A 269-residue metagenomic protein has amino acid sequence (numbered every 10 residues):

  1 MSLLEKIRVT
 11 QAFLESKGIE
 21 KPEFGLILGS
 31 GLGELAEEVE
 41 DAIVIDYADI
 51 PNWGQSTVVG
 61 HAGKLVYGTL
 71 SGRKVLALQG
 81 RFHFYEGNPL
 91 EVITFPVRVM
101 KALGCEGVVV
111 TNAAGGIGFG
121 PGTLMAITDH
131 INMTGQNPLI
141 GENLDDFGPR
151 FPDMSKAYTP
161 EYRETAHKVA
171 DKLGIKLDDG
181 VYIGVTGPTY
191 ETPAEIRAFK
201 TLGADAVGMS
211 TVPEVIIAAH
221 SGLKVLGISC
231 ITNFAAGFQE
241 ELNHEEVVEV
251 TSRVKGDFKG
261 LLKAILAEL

Functional and structural regions predicted by a protein language model:
M1-M154: Metabolite-binding pocket within alpha/beta catalytic cores that recognizes anionic/polar moieties
F13, K17, E161, T165-K176 (+1 more regions): Generic non-transmembrane alpha-helical segments
M100-G104, K200, A219: Non-catalytic positions within long, well-ordered alpha-helices that form the structural scaffold/packing of enzyme
E106, D205, K224: Short acidic/polar active-site loop segments enriched in Thr and Asp
R163, V169-D205: Active-site/ligand-binding-proximal alpha/beta "capping" segment
M209-E246: Zn-dependent metallopeptidase/amidohydrolase metal-coordination segment
A236-L269: His/Asp/Glu-rich mid-to-C-terminal helical/loop segments that flank catalytic regions of hydrolases
